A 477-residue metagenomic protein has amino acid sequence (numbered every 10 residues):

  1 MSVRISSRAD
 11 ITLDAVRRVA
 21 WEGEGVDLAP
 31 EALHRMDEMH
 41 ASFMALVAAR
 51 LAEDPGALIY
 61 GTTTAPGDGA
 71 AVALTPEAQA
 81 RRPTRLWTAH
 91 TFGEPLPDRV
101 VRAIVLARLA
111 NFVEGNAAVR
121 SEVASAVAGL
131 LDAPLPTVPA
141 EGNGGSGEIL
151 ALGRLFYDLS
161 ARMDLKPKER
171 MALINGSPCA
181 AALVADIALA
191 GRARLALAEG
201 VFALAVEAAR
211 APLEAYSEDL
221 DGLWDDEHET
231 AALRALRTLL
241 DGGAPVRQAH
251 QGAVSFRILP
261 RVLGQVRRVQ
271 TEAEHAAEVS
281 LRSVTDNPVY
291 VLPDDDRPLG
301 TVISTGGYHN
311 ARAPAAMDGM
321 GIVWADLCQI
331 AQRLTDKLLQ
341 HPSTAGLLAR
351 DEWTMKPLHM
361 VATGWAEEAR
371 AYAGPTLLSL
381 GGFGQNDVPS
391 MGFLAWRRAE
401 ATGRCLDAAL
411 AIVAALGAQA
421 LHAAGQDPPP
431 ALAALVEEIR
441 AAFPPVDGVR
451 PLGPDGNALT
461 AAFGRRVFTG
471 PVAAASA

Functional and structural regions predicted by a protein language model:
M1-L51, P83-V138, N143-G144: Alpha-helical scaffold/interaction cores of sigma-54-like transcription cofactors and many family A DNA polymerases
S2-A52, A89, A151-G153, D158-A477: C-terminal auxiliary extensions adjacent to catalytic cores
L58-R82, W87-F112, T137-L159, L165-A182 (+2 more regions): FAD-binding core of FAD-dependent oxidoreductases, characterized by glycine-rich FAD pyrophosphate-binding loops
A65-P66, A110-N111, L131, G144 (+2 more regions): Acidic, glycine-rich active-site loops and adjacent beta-strand->loop/helix elements that engage anionic groups
L74-T75, V119-S121, D186-A188, G425: Surface-exposed beta-strand edges and their flanking turn/coil or helix-capping segments
